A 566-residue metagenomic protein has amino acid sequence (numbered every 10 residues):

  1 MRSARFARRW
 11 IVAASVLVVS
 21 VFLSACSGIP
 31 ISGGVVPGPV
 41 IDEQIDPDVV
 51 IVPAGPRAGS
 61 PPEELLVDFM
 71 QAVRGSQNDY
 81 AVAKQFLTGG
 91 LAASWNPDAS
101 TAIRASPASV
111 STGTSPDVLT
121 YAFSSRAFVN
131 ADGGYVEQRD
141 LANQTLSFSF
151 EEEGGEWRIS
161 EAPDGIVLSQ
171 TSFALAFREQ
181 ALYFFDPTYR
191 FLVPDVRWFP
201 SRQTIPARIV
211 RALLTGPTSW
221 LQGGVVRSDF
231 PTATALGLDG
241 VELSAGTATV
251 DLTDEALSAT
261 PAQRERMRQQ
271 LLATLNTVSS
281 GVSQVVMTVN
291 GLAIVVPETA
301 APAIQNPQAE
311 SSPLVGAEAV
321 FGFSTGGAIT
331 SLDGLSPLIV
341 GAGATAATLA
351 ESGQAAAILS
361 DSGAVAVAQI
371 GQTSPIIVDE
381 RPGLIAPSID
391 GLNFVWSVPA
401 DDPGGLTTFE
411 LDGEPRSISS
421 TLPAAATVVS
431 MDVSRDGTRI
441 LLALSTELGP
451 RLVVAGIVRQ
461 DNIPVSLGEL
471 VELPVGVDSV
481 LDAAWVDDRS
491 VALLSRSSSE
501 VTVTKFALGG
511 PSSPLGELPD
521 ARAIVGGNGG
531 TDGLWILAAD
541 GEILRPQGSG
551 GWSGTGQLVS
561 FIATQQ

Functional and structural regions predicted by a protein language model:
R2-A4, A13, S20, S24-Q566: Bimodal "functional hotspot" detector
R8-W10: N-terminal Sec-pathway targeting helices
